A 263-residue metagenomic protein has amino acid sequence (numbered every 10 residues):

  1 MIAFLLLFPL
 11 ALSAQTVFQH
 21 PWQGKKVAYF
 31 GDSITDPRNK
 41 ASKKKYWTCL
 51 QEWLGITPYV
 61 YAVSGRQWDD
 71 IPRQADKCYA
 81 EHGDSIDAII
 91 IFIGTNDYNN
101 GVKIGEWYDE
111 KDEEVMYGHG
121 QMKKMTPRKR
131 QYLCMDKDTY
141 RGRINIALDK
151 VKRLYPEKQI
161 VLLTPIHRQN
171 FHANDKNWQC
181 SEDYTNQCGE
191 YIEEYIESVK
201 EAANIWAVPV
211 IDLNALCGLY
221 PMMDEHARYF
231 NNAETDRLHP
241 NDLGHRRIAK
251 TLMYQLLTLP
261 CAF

Functional and structural regions predicted by a protein language model:
M1-T16: Bacterial Sec-dependent N-terminal signal peptides
L6, A28, N232-E234: A generic, residue-level signal for flexible/boundary positions that often mark functional hotspots
L6, Q19-P21, L50-E52, K152 (+1 more regions): A generic structural signal for short, solvent-exposed coil/turn residues that cap or connect secondary-structure
L10, Q23, P156: Residue-level signal for beta-strand positions within conserved beta-sheet cores that form or flank
A14-S64, D69-S85, I89, D224-H226: Serine-esterase "nucleophile elbow" of acetyl-processing enzymes
W53, A75-F263: Alpha-helical cap/lid subdomain in secreted, periplasmic, or secretory-pathway luminal O-acyl-processing enzymes
